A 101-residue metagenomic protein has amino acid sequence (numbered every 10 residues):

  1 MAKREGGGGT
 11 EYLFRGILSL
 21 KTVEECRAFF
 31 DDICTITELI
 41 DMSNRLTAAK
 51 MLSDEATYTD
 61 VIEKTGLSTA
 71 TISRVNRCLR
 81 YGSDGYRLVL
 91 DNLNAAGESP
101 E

Functional and structural regions predicted by a protein language model:
M1-L18: General nucleic-acid-binding
L20-E24, I36, E55: Residues at alpha-helix boundaries and the short loops/turns that link adjacent helices
E25-N44: Short, Lys/Arg-enriched anionic-surface-contact patches
M42-A56: Short, amphipathic alpha-helical "recognition" segments used to contact nucleic acids or chromatin
E55-I62, D84: Short helix-capping/linker segments at secondary-structure and domain boundaries
D60-T65, I72: Short alpha-helical "recognition helix" segments of helix-turn-helix
T69-A96: C-terminal structural segments of small proteins and small subunits
G97-E101: Short acidic DE-rich linear segments
